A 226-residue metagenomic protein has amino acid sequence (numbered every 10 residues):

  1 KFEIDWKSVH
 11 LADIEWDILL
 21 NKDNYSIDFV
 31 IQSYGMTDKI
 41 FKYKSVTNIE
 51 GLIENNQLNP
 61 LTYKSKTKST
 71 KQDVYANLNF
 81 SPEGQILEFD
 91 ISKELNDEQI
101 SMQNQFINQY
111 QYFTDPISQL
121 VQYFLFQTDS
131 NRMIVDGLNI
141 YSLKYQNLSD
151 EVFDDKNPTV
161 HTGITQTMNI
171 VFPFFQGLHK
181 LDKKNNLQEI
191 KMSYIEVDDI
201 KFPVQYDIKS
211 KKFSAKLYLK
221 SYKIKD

Functional and structural regions predicted by a protein language model:
K1-P82, T128-D226: Acidic, serine/threonine-rich low-complexity disordered tracts
L78-Y123: Hydrophobic, well-structured mid-protein blocks that either form specific transmembrane helices
